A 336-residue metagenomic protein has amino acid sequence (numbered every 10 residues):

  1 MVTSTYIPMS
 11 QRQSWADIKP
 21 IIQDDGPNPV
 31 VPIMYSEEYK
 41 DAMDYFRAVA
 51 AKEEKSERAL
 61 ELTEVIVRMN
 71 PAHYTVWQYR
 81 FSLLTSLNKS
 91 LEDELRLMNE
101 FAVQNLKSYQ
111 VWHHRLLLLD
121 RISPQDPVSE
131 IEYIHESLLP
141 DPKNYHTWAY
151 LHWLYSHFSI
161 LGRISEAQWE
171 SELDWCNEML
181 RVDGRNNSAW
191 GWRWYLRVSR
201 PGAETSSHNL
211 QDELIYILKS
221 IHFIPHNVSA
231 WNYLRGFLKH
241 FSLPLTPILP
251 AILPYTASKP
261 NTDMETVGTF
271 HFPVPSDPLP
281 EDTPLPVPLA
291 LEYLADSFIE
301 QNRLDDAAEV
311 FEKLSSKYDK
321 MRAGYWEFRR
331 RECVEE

Functional and structural regions predicted by a protein language model:
M1-D93, Y293-E336: N-terminal alpha-helical scaffold/docking segments in eukaryotic complex subunits
D41-D44, A48, V65, E100 (+10 more regions): Charged/polar, solvent-exposed surface patches and flexible loops
R47-A50, P71, A102, L106 (+2 more regions): Generic secondary-structure transition motif, activating predominantly at the C-termini of alpha-helices
A50, E57, E61-V67, A102 (+4 more regions): Short, solvent-exposed segments of well-ordered alpha helices
R96-P225, W231, F237, S242-P247: Eukaryote-skewed repeat-based solenoidal scaffolds used as protein-protein interaction platforms, primarily
R193, V198-E336: Structured C-terminal portions of repeat-based eukaryotic scaffold domains
